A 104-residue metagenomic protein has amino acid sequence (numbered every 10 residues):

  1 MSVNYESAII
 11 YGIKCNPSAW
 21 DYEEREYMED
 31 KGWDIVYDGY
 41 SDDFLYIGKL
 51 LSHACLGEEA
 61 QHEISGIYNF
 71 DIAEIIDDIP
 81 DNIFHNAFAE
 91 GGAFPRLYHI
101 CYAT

Functional and structural regions predicted by a protein language model:
M1-F94, T104: Acidic (Asp/Glu-rich) sequence patches and key acidic residues that form negatively charged surfaces used
L97: Short, glycine/charged-rich beta-strand-loop motifs at protein surfaces that mediate ligand recognition and catalysis
I100-C101: C-terminal edge-of-domain segments
